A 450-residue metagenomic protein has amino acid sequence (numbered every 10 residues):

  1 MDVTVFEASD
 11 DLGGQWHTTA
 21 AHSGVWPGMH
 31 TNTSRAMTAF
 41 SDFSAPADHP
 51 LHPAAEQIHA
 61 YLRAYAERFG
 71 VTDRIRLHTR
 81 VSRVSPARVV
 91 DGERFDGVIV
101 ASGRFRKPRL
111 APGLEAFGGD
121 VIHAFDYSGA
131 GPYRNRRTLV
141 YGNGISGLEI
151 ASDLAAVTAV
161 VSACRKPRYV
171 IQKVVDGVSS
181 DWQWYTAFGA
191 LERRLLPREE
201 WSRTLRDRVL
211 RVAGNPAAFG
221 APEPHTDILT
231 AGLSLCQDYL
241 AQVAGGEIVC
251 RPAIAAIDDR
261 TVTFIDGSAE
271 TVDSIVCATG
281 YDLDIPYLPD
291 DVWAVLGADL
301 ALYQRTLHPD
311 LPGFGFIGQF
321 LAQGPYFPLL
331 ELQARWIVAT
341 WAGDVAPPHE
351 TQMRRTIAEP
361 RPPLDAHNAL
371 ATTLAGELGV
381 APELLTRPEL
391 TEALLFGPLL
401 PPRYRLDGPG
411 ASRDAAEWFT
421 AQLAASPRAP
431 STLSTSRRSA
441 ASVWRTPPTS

Functional and structural regions predicted by a protein language model:
M1-T31, S44-V174, F188-T351, A366-S450: Flavin (primarily FAD) cofactor-binding/catalytic cores of flavoenzymes
M37-D42: Active-site segment of extracytoplasmic enzymes that catalyze sulfate/phosphate-ester chemistry
Y185: Basic, ligand-binding patches in group-transfer machinery, especially extracytoplasmic/periplasmic segments
T356-P360: Phosphorylation-prone, low-complexity intrinsically disordered regions
R361-D365: Intrinsically disordered, low-complexity acidic Ser/Thr-rich regulatory segments
